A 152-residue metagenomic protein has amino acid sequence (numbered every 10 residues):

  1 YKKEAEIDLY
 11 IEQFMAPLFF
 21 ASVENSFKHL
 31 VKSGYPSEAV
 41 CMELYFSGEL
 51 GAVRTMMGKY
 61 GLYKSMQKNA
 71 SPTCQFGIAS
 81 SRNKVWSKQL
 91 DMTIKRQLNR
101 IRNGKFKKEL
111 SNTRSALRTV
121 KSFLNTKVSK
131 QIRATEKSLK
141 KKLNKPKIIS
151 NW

Functional and structural regions predicted by a protein language model:
Y1-F14, S111: Conserved Rossmann-fold dehydrogenase catalytic segment
E4, D8, F19, P72-Q75: A generic structural signal for ordered alpha-helices
A5-L9, N25, M42-Y45: Amphipathic alpha-helical interaction segments
F14-A21, I101: Conserved phosphate/anionic-ligand binding catalytic regions in large, soluble enzymes, centered on
A21-N25, M92: A generic alpha-helix surface/boundary motif
E24-K32: Amphipathic alpha-helical segments within well-ordered protein domains
Y35-W152: NAD(P)-dependent Rossmann-like dehydrogenase/reductase catalytic/cofactor-binding core
